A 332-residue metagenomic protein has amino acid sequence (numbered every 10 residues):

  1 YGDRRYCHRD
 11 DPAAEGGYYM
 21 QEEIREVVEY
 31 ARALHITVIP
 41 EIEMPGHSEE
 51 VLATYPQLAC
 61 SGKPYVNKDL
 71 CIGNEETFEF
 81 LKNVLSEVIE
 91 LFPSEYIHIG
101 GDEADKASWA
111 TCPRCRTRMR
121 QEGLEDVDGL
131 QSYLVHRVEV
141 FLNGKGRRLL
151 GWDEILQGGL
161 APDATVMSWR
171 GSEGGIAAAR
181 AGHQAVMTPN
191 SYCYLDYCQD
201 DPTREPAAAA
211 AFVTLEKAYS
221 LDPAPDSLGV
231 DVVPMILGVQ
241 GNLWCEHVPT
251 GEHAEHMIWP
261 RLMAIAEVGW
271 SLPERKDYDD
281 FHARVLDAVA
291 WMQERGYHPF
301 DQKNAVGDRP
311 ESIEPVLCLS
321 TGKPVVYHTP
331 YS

Functional and structural regions predicted by a protein language model:
Y1-R147: Substrate-binding cleft of carbohydrate-active enzyme catalytic domains
M20, C71, D126, T214-L215 (+2 more regions): Short, solvent-exposed coil/turn linker segments
A33, G144, A161, R180-G182 (+1 more regions): Short, well-ordered coil/turn elements that cap or connect secondary structure elements
S48, L52-Y55, A59-G62, N74-E76 (+9 more regions): Solvent-exposed, flexible loop/coil residues
R148-E154, G159-A164, W169-I313: Flexible, acidic glycine-rich loops studded with aromatic residues
E311-S332: Disordered, acidic Ser/Thr/Pro-rich linker "stalks" and the adjacent N-terminal cap of the next globular domain
